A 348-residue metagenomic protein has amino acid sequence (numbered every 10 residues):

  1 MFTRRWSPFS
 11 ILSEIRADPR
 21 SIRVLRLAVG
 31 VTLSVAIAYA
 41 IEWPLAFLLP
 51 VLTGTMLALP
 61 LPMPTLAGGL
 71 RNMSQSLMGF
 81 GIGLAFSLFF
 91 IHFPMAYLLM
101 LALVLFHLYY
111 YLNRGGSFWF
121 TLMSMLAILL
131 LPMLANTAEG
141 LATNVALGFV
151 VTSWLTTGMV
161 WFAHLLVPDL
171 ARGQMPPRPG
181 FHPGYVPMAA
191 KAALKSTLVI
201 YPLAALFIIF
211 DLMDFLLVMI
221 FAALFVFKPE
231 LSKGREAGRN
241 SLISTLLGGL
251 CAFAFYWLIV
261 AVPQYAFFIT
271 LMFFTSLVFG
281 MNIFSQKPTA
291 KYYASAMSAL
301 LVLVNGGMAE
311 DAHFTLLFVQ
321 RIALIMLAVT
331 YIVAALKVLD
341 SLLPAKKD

Functional and structural regions predicted by a protein language model:
M1-F120, M133-D348: Alpha-helical transmembrane segments and their membrane-interface boundaries that form or gate the permeation pathway
L129-L131: Conserved catalytic neighborhood of penicillin-recognizing serine enzymes
